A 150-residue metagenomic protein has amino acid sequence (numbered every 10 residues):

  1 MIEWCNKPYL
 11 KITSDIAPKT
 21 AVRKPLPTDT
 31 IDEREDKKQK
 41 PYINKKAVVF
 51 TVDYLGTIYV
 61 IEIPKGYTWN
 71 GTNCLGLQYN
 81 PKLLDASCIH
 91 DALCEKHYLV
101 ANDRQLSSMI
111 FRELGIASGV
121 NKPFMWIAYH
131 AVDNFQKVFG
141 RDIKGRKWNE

Functional and structural regions predicted by a protein language model:
M1-E150: Extended terminal accessory/targeting regions
